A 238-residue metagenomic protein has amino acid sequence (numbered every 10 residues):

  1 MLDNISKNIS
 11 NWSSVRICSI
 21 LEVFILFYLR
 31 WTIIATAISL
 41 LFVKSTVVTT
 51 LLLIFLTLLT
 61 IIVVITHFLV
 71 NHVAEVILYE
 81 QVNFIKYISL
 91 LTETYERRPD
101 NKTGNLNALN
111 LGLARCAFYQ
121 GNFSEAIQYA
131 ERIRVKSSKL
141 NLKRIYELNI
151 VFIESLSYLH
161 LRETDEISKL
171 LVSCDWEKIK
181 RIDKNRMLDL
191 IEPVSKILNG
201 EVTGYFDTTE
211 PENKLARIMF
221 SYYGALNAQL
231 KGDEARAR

Functional and structural regions predicted by a protein language model:
M1-I88, Y95: N-terminal alpha-helical membrane-insertion module
M1-N8, I33-I34, E192-R238: Long, ordered, amphipathic alpha-helical scaffolds
L53, K86-Y95, S124-S137, R162-K178 (+2 more regions): Alpha-helical repeat scaffolds
F55, T60-S138: N-terminal topogenic membrane-targeting module
N71-V73, N105-R115, Y146-L156, K184-L198 (+1 more regions): "A position-specific structural signal for the A-helix of alpha-solenoid helical repeats
N101-K102, K139-K143, I179-I182, E212-A216: Short coil/turn linker motifs that delimit alpha-helical repeat modules in TPR/alpha-solenoid proteins
N141-L190: Non-cytosolic head/periplasmic domains of membrane-anchored proteins
